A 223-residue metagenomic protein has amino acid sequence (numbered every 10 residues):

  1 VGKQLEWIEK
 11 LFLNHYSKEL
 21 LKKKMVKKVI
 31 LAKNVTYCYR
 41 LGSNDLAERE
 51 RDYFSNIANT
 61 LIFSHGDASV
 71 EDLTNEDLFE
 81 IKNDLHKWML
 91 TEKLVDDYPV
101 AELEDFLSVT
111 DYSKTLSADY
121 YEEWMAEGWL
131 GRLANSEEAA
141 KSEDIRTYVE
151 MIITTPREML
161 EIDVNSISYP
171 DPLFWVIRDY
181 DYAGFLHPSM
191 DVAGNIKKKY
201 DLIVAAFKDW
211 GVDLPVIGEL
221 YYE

Functional and structural regions predicted by a protein language model:
G2, Y16-L20, T74, E137 (+1 more regions): Residues that cap or delimit alpha-helices
G2-N59: Auxiliary, metal-adjacent structural segments of Zn-dependent hydrolase domains
K3, W7, K24, E80 (+2 more regions): Extracytoplasmic/secreted proteins, especially bacterial periplasmic and envelope-associated proteins
E9, L13, S17, H86-V95 (+2 more regions): Sec-exported extracytoplasmic/periplasmic mature domains
N14-L31, P99-E104, L214-Y222: Short glycine-rich, low-complexity/disordered patches
G42-D52, L61-D72, K198-E219: Structured domain cores in non-transmembrane regions
A58-Y112: Active-site recognition of the HExxH zinc-binding catalytic motif
T110-E223: Metalloprotease/metallohydrolase-associated module, dominated by Zn2+-dependent proteases
